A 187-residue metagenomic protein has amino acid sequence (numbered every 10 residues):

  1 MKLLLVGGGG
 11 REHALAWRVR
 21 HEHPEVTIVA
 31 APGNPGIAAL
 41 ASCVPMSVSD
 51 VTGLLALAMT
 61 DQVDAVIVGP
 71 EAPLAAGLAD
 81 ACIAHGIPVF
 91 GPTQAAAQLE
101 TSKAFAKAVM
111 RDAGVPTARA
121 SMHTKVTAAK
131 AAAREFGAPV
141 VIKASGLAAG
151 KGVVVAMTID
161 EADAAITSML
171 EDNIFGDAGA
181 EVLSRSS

Functional and structural regions predicted by a protein language model:
M1-A95: ATP-binding N-terminal substructure of ATP-dependent carboxylate-amine bond-forming enzymes
G7, H123, V153-T158: Short beta-strand-to-turn element immediately C-terminal to the catalytic PLP-Schiff-base lysine in fold type I
G9, A72, D80-A84, A95-A96 (+6 more regions): Catalytic-core regions of core metabolic enzymes, especially those transforming organic acids/acyl-group intermediates
H21-E22, G36-A38, T60, F90 (+5 more regions): Solvent-exposed alpha-helices and their adjacent loops that cap or buttress functional pockets in soluble metabolic
S47-D50, S102, K125-V126, T158: Acidic/polar helix N-cap motif
L57, D61, A131-A132, A165: CheY-like receiver
P92-G152: A conserved helix-loop-beta module that forms one wall/lid of the active-site cleft in ATP-utilizing catalytic domains
P116-A118, P139-I142, A156-S187: Conserved ATP-binding module of the ATP-grasp superfamily
